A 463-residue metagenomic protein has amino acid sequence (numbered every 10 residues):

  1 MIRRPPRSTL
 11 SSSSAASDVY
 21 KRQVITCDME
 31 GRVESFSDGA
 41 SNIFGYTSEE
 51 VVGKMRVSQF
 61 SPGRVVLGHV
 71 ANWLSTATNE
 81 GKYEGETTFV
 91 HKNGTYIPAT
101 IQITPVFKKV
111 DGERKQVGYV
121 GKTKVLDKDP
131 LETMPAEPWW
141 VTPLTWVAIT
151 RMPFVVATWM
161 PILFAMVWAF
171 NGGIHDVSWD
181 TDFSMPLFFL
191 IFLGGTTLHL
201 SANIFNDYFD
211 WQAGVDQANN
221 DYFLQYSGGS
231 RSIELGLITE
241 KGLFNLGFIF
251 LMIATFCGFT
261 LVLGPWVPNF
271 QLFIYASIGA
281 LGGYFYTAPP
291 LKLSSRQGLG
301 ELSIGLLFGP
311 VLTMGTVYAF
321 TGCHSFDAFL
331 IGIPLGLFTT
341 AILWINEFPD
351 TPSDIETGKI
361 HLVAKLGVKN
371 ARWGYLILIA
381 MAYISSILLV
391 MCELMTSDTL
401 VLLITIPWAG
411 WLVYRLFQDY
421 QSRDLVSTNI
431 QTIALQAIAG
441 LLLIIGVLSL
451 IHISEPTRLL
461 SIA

Functional and structural regions predicted by a protein language model:
M1-A16, Y20, I451-A463: Single conserved hydrophobic/aromatic residue that forms the stacking wall/gate of nucleotide- or nucleobase-binding
V33-S35: Conserved hydrophobic beta-strand signature of PAS-family and PAS-like sensory domains
A40-V52: PAS/PAS-like sensory domain cap-loop motif
E50-R64: PAS-family sensory/regulatory domains
P62-T95: Terminal output helix/cap of sensory domains in signal transduction proteins
E113-D127: PAS-family sensory domains
N220-G264, V363-M395, A434-A439: Multi-pass membrane catalytic core of lipid/isoprenoid biosynthesis enzymes
G229-H324: Intramembrane alpha-helical segments
